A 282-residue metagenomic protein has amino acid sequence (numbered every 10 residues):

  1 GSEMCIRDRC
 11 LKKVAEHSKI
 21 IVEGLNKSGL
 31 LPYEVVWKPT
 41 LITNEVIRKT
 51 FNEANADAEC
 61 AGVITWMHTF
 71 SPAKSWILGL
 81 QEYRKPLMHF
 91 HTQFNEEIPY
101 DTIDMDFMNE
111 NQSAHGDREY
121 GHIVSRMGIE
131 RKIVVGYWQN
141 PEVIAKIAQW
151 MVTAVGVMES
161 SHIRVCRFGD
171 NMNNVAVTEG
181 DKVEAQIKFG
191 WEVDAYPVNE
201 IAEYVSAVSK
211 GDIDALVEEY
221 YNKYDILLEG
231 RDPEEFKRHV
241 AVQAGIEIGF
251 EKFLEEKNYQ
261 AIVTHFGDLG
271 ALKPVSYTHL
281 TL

Functional and structural regions predicted by a protein language model:
G1-D8, T278-L282: Conserved small/polar residues in nucleotide/adenosyl-binding loops
C10-N26: Short catalytic helix/loop segments, enriched in acidic residues and glycine and frequently bearing histidine
G29-L30, E34, K38, G230-L280: Hydrophobic alpha/beta core scaffold segments
L30-V35, H91, N95-G230, E235: Cap/lid and interdomain-hinge subdomains that line or gate substrate/regulatory clefts in soluble alpha/beta enzymes
P39-N52, V143-A145: Structural motif
I47-C60, I77-G79, E247-E256: Short, well-structured alpha-helical segments in soluble
C60-F70, M88-F90, Y259-T264: Periplasmic-binding protein-like
P72-Y83, A271-L280: Short Gly/Thr/Asp-enriched flexible loops that form oxyanion-binding sites at enzyme active sites
